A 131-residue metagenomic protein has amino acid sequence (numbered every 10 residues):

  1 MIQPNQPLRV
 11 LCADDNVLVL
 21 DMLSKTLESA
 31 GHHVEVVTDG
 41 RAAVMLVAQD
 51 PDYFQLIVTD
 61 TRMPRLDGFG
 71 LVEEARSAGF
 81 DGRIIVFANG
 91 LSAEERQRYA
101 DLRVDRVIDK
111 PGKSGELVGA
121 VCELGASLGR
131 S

Functional and structural regions predicted by a protein language model:
M1-L11, S24, K113-S131: Non-catalytic signal-transmission and effector/linker regions of two-component phosphorelay proteins
Q6-L18, L23-L27, I57: Conserved acidic segment of CheY-like receiver
V36-L56: Acidic, metal-coordinating helix/loop segments flanking the phosphotransfer/catalytic sites of two-component signaling
D39-A42, L66-G70: Acidic catalytic/metal-coordinating carboxylates
M45, F69-D81: Short amphipathic alpha-helix used as the core "switch/output" element in two-component signaling
D60: Active-site residues of response regulator receiver
M63: Receiver (REC) domain active-site loop signature in two-component systems and cognate sites in sensor histidine kinases
V86-A88: Hydrophobic/aromatic residues positioned on beta-strands within the core alpha/beta folds
